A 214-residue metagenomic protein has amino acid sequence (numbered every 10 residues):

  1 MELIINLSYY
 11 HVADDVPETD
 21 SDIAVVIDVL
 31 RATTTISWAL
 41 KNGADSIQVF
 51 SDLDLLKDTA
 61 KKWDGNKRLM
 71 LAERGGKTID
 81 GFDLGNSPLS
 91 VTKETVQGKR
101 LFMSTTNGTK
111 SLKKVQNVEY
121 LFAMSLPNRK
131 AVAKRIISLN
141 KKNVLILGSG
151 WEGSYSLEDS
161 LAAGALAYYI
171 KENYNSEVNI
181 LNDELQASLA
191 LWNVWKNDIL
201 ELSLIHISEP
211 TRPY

Functional and structural regions predicted by a protein language model:
M1-L3: N- or domain-start disorder-to-order transition segments that initiate the globular core
I5-N6, D22-V25, D45-Q48, K67-M70 (+3 more regions): Structural motif
A13-D14, A24-W38: Short acidic, Gly/Ser-rich segments with clustered Asp/Glu that frequently serve as metal-coordination loops in enzyme
T35-N42, T59: Short active-site loop/helix that positions an aromatic residue
F50-I137: Acidic/Gly/His-enriched mid-domain segments of enzyme catalytic cores or analogous surface patches that mediate
P127, S138, Y155-Y169, Y174: Glycine- and Gly-Pro-enriched alpha-helical subdomains that act as flexible, kink-prone "lid/hinge" or packing modules
Y174-S203: Flexible, glycine/charged-enriched surface loops at secondary-structure junctions
H206-Y214: Single conserved hydrophobic/aromatic residue that forms the stacking wall/gate of nucleotide- or nucleobase-binding
